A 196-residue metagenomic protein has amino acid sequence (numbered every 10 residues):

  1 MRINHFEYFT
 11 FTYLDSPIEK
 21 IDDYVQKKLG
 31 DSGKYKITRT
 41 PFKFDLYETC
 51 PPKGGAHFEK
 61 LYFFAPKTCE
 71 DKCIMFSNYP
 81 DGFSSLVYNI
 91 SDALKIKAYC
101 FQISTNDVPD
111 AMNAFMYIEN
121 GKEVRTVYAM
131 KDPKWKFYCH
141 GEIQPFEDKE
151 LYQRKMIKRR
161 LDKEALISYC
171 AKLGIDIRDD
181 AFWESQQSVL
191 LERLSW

Functional and structural regions predicted by a protein language model:
M1-K34: Short, extreme N-terminal segment that most often corresponds to the first beta-strand
Q26-P41, L94-A98: A common structural junction motif
T38-C50: Short mixed-charge
Y47-W196: Charged interaction segments
